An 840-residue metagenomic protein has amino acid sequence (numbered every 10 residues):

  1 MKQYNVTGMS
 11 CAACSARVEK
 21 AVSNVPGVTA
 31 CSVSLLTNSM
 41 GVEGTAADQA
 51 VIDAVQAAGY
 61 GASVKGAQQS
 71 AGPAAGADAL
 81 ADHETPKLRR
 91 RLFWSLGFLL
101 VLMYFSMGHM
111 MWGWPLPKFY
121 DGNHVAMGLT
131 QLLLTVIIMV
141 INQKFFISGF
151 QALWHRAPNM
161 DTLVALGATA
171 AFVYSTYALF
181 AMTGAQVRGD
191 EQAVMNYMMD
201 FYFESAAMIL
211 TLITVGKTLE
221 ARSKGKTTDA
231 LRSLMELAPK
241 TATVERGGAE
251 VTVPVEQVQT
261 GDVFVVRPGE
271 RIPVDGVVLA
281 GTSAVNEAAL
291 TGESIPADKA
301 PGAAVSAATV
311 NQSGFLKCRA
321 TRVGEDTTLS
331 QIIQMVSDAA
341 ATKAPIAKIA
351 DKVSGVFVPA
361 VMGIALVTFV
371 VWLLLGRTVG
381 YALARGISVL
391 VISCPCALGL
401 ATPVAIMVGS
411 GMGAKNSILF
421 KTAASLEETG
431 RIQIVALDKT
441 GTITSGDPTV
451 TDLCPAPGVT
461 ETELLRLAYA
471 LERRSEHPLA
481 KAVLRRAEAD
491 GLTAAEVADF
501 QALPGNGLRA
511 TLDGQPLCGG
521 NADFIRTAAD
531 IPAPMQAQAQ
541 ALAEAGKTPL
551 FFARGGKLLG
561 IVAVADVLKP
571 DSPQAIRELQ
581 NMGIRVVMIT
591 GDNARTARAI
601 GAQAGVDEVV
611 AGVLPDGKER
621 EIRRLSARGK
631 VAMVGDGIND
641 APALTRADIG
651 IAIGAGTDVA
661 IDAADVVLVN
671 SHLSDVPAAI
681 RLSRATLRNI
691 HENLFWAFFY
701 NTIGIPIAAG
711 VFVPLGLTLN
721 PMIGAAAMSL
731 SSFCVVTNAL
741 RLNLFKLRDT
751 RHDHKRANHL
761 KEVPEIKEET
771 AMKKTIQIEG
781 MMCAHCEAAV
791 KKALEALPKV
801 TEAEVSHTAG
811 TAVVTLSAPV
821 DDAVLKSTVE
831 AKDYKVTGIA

Functional and structural regions predicted by a protein language model:
M1-G128, K224, S233, A249-E250 (+4 more regions): Flexible metal-binding regulatory segments at protein termini and peripheral loops
A16, P268, F420, I432 (+3 more regions): Conserved ATP-binding TGD loop and adjacent catalytic N/P-domain core of P-type ATPases
P26-E43, D48-Q49, D53, F201 (+3 more regions): Conserved cytosolic catalytic loops of P-type ATPases
T85-T241, K352, L453, P721: Transmembrane helix-loop-helix hairpins at the membrane interface
R90, W94, T309, G430-E476 (+3 more regions): ATP-driven catalytic headpiece of P-type ATPases
M111-V125, W154, V173, M412 (+8 more regions): Membrane-embedded alpha-helical bundles of multi-pass transporters
M182-A185, E191-Q192, A207-P268, K299 (+7 more regions): Juxtamembrane coupling segments of multi-pass membrane pumps/enzymes
L290, I349, A384, A397-L471 (+4 more regions): Conserved catalytic phosphorylation-site environment of P-type ATPases
